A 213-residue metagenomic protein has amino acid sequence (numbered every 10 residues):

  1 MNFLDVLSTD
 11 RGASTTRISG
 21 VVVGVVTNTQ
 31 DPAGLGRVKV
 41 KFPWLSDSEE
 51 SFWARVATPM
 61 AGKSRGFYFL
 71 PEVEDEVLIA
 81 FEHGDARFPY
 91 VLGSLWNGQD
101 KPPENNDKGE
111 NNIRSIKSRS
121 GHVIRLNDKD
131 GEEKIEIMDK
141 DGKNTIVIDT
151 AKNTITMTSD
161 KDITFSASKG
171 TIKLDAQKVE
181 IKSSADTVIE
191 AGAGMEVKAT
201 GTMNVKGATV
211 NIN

Functional and structural regions predicted by a protein language model:
F3-D5, R11, V23, P71-D75 (+1 more regions): Right-handed beta-helix
F3-I18, V38: Short, Gly/Pro- and small/polar-rich lid/capping loops
S14, S64-R65, A151: Short, solvent-exposed loop/turn positions at domain surfaces that link secondary-structure elements or cap domain
I18-P32: Structural detector for short beta-strands of small beta-barrel domains
T27-Q30, S46, L95: A generic structural motif
N28, F67-Y68, N112: Short, conserved secondary-structure segments in the cores of folded domains
A33-K41: Short aromatic-glycine-enriched beta-strand elements
D47-Y68: Beta-strand/loop nucleic-acid-binding surfaces
